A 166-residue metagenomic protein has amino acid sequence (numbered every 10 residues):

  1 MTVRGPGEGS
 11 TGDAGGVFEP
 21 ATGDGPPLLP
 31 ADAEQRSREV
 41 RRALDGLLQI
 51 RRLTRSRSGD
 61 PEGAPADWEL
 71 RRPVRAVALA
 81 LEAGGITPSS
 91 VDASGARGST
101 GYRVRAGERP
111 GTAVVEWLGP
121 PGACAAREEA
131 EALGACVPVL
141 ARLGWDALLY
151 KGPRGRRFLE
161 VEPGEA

Functional and structural regions predicted by a protein language model:
M1-T54: Terminal low-complexity, intrinsically disordered regions
E39-T54, P73-L118: An N-terminal amphipathic alpha-helical segment
R52-G59, E69: Periplasmic/extracytosolic POTRA-like scaffold domains at the N-termini of outer-membrane and outer-envelope
R57-P65, I86-G98, R142-R157: Short glycine-rich, low-complexity/disordered patches
P61-A64, V115-E116, P120-A123, G164-E165: A short, structure-level motif marking secondary-structure boundaries and short turns
E62-R71, A125-E129: A short, highly charged nucleic-acid-interacting micro-segment common to nuclease and nuclease-linked defense proteins
R109-G134: Intrinsically disordered, low-complexity regulatory segments enriched in Ser/Thr/Pro and charged residues
R127-A166: Short, compact, well-ordered microdomains
